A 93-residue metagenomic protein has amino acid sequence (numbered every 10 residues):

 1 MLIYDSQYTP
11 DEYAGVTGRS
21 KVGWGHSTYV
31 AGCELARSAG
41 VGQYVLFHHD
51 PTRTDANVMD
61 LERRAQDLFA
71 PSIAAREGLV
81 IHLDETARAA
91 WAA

Functional and structural regions predicted by a protein language model:
M1-E77: Cap/insert and terminal regions of metallo-dependent hydrolase folds
G78-L83: A short acidic, often aromatic-flanked loop/helix-cap motif at beta-alpha or helix-coil junctions that lines enzyme
D84-A93: Short, surface-exposed amphipathic charged segments that create phosphate/polyanion-binding patches used for binding
